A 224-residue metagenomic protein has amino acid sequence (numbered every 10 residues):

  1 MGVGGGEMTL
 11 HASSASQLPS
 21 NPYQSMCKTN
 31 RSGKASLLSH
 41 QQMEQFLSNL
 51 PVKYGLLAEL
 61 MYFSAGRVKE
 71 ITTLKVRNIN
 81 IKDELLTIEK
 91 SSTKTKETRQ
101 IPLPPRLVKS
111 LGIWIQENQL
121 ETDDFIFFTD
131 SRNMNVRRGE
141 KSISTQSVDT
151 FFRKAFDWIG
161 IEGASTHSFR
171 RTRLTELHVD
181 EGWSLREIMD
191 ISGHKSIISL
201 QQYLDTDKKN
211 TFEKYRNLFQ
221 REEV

Functional and structural regions predicted by a protein language model:
M1-L37, L218-V224: C-terminal secondary-structure termini that scaffold catalytic or DNA-interacting sites
L18-M43, K94-P105, L120-D124, K214: DNA breakage-rejoining catalytic core of tyrosine-based enzymes
S36-V68: Basic, Lys/Arg- and aromatic-enriched nucleic-acid-binding interface segment
M61-K82, R186: Short, charged phosphate-coordinating catalytic segments
F63, T172-S192, Q201: C-terminal catalytic core of tyrosine-transesterase DNA break-rejoin enzymes
T73-L107: Conserved tyrosine-mediated DNA breakage-rejoining catalytic core shared by Y-recombinases
S92, S192-N217: Catalytic-site neighborhood detector that most strongly recognizes the C-terminal catalytic loop/helix of tyrosine
T93-I113, D124-R153: C-terminal catalytic core of Y-nucleophile DNA break-rejoin enzymes
